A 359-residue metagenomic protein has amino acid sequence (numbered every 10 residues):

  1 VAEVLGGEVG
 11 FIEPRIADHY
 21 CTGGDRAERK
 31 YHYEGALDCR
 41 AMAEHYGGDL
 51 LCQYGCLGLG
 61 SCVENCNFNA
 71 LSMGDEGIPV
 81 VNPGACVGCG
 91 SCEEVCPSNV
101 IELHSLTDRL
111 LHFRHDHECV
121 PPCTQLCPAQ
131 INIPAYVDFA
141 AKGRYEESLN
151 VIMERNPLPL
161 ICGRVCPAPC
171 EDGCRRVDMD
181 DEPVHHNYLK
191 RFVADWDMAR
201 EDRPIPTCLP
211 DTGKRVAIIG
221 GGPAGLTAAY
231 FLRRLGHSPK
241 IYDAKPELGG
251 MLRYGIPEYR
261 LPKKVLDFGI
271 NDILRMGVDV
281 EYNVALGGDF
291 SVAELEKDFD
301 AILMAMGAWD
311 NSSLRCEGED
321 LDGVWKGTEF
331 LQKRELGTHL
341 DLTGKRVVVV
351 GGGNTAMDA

Functional and structural regions predicted by a protein language model:
V1, Y31-R40, E44, L50-V87 (+6 more regions): Iron-sulfur cluster-binding cysteine motifs and their immediate structural context in ferredoxin-like electron-transfer
G6, E13-K30, A168-L189, R215-L226: Short flanking/linker segments adjacent to small metal-binding domains or redox-active Cys/His motifs
E8-E28, T107-D116, V120, R191 (+1 more regions): Long, charged amphipathic helices and adjacent flexible linkers at domain junctions
V9-A17, G47-L50, F113-P122, E146-P169: Immediate flanking context of iron-sulfur cluster ligation sites
L149-N156, P167-P169, L189, M251-D300: N-terminal Rossmann-like dinucleotide/flavin-binding domain of flavoprotein oxidoreductases that bind FAD/FMN
L160, R176, D180-K214, R234 (+2 more regions): Extreme N-terminal leader/targeting segments of oxidoreductases
A217-Y242, E281-S291, E296, D310-S312 (+1 more regions): Rossmann-like dinucleotide/flavin-binding elements
I302-M304, D310-Q332: Glycine-rich beta-alpha-beta "Rossmann" dinucleotide-binding loop(s) and their flanking helix/strand
